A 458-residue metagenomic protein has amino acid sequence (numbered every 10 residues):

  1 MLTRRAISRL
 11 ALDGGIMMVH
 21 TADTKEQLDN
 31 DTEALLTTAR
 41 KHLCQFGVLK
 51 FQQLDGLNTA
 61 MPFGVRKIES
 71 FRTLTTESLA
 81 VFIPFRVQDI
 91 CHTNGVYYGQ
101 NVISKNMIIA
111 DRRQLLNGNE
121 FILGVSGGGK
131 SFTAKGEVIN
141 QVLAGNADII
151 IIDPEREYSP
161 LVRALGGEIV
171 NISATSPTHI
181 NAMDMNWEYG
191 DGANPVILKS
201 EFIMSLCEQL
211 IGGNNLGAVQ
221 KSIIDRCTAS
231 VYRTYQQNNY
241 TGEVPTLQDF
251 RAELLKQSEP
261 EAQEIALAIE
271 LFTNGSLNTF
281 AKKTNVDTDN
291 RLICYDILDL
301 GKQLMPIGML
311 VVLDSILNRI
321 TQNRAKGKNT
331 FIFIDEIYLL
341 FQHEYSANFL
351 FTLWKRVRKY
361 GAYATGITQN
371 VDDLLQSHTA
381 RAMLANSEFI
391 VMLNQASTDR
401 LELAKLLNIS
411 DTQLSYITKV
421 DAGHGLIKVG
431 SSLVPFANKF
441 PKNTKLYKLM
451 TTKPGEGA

Functional and structural regions predicted by a protein language model:
M1, Q53-P84, V125-S126, V371-A458: C-terminal regions of RecA-like/P-loop NTPase motor modules
M1-P84: Extended, folded cores of ATP/NTP-driven motor/assembly subunits in large transport and secretion machines
C44-Q45, G56-I108, R113-Q114, R156-E168 (+4 more regions): P-loop NTPase motor domains
I122: Hydrophobic anchor at the beta1->P-loop junction of P-loop NTPases
K130: Conserved lysine of the Walker
T133: Hydrophobic positions on the alpha1 helix immediately C-terminal to the Walker A/P-loop
N140-I150: Post-Walker A helix-loop "phosphate-sensing" segment adjacent to the P-loop in P-loop NTPases
T368: H-loop/switch region of ABC-family ATPase nucleotide-binding domains
